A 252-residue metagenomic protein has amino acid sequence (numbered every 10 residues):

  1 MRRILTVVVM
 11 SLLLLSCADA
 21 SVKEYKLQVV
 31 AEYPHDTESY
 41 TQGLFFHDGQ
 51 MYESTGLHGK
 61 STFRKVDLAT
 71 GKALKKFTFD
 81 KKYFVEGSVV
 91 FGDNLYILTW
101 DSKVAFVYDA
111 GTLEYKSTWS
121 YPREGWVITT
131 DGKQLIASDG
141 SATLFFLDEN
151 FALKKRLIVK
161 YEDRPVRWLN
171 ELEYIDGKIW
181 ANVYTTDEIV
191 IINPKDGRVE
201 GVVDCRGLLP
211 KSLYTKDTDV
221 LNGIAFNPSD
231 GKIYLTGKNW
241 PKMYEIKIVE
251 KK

Functional and structural regions predicted by a protein language model:
L15-S16: C-terminal motif of bacterial Sec signal peptides marking the signal peptidase cleavage site
A20-E38, L68-K72: A short helix->beta-strand "capping" segment at the edge of beta-propeller domains
V30-T62, F77-V89, G237-N239: Beta-strand-rich domains and repeat architectures in extracellular enzymes and scaffolds, especially beta-propellers
T37-D48, K81-G92, Y121-Q134, S138 (+2 more regions): Beta-rich, blade/repeat-based domains predominating in secreted/periplasmic proteins but also intracellular
E53-L57, Y96-S102, A137-S141, A181-T185 (+1 more regions): Conserved beta-strand positions in repeat-built beta-propeller and related beta-rich domains
D67-G71, D109-L113, D148-A152, N193-G197 (+1 more regions): Short loop/turn segments that connect beta-strands within beta-propeller blades
G71-V107, L113-G125: Blade-loop segments of beta-propeller domains
A105-E162: Hydrophobic, well-structured mid-protein blocks that either form specific transmembrane helices
